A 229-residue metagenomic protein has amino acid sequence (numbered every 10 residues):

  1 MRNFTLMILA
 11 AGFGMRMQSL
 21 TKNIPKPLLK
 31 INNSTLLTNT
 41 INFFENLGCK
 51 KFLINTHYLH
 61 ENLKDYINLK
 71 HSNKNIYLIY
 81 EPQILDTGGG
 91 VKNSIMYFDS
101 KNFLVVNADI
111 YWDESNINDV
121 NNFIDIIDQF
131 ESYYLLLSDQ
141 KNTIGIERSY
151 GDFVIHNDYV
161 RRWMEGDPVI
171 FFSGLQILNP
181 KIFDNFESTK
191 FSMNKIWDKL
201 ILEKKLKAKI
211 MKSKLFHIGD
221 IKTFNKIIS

Functional and structural regions predicted by a protein language model:
M1-I8, S34-N107, Y111, I117 (+2 more regions): Conserved N-terminal catalytic core of the sugar/cofactor nucleotidyltransferase
R2-I31, N46-L47: Glycine-rich N-terminal loop/short-helix segment of MobA-like nucleotidyltransferase
M17, L63-I67, I227: Hydrophobic packing residues within well-ordered alpha-helices of enzyme cores
P27, N75-Y77, K205-K207: Conserved beta-strand segments of alpha/beta enzyme cores
N32, Y58, P82, S213 (+1 more regions): Short beta->alpha linker loops
H57, I79-E81, L136-S138, W163 (+1 more regions): Conserved beta-strand termini and adjacent loop/short-helix elements that scaffold enzyme active sites in alpha/beta
L104, Y111, N116-D128, Q140-G145 (+2 more regions): Catalytic-core segments of class I nucleotidyltransferases/pyrophosphorylases that form NMP-activated intermediates
